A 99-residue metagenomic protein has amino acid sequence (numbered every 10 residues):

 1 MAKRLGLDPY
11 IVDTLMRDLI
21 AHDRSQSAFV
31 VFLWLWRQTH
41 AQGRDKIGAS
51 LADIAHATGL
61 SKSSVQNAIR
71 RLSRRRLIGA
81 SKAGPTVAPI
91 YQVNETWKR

Functional and structural regions predicted by a protein language model:
M1-A57, T86: Short recognition helix of helix-turn-helix/winged-helix DNA-binding domains
S61-R99: Winged-helix/helix-turn-helix nucleic-acid-interaction surface
